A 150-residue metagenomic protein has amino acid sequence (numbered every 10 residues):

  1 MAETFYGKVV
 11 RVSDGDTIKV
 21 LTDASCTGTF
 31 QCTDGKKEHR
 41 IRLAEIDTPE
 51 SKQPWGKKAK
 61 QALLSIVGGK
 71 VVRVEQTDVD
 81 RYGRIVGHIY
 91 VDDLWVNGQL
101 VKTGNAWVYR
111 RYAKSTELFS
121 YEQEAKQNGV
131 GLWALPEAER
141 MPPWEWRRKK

Functional and structural regions predicted by a protein language model:
M1-Y109: Electropositive
Y112-K150: N-terminal targeting pre-sequences for secretion and organelle import
